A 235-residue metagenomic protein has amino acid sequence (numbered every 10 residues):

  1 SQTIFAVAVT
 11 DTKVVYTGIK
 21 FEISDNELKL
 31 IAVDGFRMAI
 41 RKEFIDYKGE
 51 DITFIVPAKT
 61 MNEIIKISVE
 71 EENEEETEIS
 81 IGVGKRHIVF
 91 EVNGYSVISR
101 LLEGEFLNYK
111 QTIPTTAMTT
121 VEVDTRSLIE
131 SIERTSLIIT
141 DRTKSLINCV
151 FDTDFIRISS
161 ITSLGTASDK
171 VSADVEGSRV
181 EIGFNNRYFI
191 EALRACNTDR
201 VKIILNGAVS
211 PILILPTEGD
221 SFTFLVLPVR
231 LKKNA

Functional and structural regions predicted by a protein language model:
S1-I40, Y47-L102, A117-A235: DNA polymerase processivity clamps
N108-Y109: Specificity-determining recognition surfaces
T112-T116: Bateman (tandem CBS) regulatory domains
